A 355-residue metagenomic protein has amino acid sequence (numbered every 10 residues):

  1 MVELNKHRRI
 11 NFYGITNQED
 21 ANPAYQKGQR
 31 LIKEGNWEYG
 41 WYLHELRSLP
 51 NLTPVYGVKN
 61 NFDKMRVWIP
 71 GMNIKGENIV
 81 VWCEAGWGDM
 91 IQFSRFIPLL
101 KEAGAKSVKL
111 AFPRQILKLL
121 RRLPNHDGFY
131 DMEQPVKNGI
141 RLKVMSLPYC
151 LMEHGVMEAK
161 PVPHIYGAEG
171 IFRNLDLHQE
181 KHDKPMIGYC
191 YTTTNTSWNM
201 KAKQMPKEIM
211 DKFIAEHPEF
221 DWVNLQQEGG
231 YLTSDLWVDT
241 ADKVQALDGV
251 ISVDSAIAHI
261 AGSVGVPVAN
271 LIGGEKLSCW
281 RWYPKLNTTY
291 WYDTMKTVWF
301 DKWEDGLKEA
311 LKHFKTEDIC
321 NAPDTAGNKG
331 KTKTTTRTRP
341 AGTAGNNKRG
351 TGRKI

Functional and structural regions predicted by a protein language model:
L4-N17, N22-E77, A168-R173: Non-catalytic membrane-proximal stalk/linker segments that position and tether the catalytic domains
Y13-N36, I74-L110, L117-L119: N-terminal pre-catalytic "stem/leader" segment of glycosyltransferase-like enzymes
E45, P50-V55, M145, G262-C320: Nucleotide-sugar donor-binding patch of glycosyltransferase catalytic domains
Y56, L117, H126, Y130-M186 (+2 more regions): A nucleotide-sugar donor-handling region in carbohydrate enzymes
N61-I74, M200, K207-D211, A215-G273: Donor-binding and catalytic core of enzymes assembling or modifying cell-surface/extracellular glycoconjugates
I91-F96, A103, K184, Y189 (+2 more regions): Conserved catalytic-core segment of nucleotide-activated headgroup transferases in glycan assembly
N328-I355: Long, low-complexity, intrinsically disordered segments
